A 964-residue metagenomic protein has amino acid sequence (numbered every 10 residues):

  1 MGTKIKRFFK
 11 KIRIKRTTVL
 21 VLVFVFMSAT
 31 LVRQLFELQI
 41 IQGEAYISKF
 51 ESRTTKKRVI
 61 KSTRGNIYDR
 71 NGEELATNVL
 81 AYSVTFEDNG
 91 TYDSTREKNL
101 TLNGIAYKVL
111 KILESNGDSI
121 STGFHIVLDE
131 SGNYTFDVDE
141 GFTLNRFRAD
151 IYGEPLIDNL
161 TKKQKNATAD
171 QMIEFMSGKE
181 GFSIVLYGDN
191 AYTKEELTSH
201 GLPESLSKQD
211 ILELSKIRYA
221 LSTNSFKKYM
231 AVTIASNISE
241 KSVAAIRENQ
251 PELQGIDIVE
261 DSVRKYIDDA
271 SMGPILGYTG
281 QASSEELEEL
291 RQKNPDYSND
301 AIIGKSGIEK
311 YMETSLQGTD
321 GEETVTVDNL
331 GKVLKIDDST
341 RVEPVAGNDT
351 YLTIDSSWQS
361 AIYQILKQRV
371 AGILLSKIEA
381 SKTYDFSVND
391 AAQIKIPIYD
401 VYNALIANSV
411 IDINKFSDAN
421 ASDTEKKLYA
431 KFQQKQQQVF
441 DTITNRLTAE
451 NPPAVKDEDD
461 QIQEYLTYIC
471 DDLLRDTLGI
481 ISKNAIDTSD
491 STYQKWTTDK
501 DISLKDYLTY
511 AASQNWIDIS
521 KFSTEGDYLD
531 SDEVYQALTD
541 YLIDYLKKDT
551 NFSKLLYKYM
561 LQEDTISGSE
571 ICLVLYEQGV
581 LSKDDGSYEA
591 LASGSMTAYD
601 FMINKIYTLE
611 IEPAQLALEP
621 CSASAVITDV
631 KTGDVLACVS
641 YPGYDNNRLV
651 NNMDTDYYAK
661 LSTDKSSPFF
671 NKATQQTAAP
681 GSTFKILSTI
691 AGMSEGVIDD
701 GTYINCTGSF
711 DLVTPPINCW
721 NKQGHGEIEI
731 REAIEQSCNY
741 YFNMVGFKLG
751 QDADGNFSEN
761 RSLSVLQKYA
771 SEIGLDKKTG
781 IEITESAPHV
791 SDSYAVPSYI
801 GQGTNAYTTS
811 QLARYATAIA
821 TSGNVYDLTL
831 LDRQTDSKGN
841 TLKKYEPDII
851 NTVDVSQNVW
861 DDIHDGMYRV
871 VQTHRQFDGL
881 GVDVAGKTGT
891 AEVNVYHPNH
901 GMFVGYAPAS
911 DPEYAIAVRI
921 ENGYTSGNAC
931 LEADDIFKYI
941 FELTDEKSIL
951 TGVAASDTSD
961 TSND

Functional and structural regions predicted by a protein language model:
G2-K605, Q615-S624, G643, G746 (+2 more regions): Membrane-proximal periplasmic segments of bacterial cell-envelope enzymes, especially penicillin-binding proteins
Q34, G72, A106-K108, I246 (+8 more regions): Active-site SXXK
T54-K56, E87-N99, K228-S236, D296-N299 (+9 more regions): Second-shell loop/turn segments in exported
G65-Y68, A76, D261, I267 (+8 more regions): Active-site beta-strand/loop architecture of penicillin-binding DD-peptidases
N348-D349, I394-T444, F669-N671, I698-L766 (+1 more regions): Conserved catalytic neighborhood of penicillin-recognizing serine enzymes
S622, P716-N718, K722, E729 (+1 more regions): Mid-domain, small-residue-enriched loop/turn segments at the edges of structured enzyme/sensor domains
N647-L649, F684, M693-L712, G823-Q834: Short, well-structured active-site flanking segments
D654-T674: Surface-exposed acidic, glycine/proline-enriched linker/cap segments that occur as 15-30-residue helix-coil
